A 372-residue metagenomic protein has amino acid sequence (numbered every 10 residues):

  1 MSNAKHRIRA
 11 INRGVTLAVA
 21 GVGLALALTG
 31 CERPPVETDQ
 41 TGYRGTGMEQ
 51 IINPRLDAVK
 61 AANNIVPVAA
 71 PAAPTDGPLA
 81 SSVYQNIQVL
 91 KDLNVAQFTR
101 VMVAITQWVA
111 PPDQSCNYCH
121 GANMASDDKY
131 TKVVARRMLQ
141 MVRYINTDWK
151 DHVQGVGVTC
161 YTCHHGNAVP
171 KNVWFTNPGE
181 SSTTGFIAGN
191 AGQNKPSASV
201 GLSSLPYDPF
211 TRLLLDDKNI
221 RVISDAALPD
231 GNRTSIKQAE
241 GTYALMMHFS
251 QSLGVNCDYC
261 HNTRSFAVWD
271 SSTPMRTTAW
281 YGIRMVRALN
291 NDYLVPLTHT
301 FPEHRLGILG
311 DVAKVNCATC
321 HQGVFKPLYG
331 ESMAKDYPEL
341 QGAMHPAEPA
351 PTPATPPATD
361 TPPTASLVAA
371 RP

Functional and structural regions predicted by a protein language model:
S2-Y118, N123-P372: N-terminal export/targeting leaders of redox proteins
